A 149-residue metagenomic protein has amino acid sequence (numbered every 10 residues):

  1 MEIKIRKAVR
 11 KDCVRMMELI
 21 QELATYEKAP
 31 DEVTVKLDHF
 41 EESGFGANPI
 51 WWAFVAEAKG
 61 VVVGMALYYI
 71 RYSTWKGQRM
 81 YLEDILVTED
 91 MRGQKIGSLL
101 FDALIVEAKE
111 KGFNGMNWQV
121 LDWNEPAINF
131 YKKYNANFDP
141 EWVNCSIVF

Functional and structural regions predicted by a protein language model:
K4-M16: A short beta-loop-alpha structural element at the N-terminal edge of CoA-dependent acyl/N-acetyltransferase catalytic
M17-E42: Conserved GNAT-fold acetyl-CoA-binding loop/helix
S43-V55: A short helix-loop-beta-strand connector motif used in the catalytic cores of GNAT acetyltransferases and, in some
V55, V61-Y69: Conserved beta-strand in the GNAT
G93-V106, K133: Conserved acetyl-CoA-binding loop-helix of GNAT-fold acetyltransferases
S98, D122-E141: Conserved active-site alpha-helix within GNAT-family acetyltransferase domains
K109-Q119: Conserved GNAT acetyl-CoA-binding A-motif
W118-A127, S146-F149: Conserved beta-strand-loop-alpha-helix junction that forms the acyl-donor binding cleft
